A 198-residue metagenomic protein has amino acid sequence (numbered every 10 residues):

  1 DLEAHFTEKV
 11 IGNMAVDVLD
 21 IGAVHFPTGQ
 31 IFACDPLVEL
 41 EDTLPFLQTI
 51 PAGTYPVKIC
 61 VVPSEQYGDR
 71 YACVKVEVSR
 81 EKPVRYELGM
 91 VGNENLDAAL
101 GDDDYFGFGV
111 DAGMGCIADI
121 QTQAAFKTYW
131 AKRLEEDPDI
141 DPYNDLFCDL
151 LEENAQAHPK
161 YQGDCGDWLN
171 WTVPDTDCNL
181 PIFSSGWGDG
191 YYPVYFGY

Functional and structural regions predicted by a protein language model:
D1-G188, Y192-Y198: N-terminal domain-onset segments
